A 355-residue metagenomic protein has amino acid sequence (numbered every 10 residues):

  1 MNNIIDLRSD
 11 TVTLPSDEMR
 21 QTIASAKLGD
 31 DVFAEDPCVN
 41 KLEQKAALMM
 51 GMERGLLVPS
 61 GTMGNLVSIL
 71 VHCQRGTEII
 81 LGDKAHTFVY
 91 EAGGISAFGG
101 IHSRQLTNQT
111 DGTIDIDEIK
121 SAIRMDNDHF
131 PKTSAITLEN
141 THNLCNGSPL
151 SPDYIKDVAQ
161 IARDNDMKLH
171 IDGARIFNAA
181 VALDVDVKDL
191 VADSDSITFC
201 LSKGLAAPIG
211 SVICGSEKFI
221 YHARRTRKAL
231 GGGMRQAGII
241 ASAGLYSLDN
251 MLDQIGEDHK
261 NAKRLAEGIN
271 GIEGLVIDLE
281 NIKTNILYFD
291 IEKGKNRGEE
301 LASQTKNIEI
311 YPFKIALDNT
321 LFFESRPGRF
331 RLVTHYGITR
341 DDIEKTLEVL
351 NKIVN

Functional and structural regions predicted by a protein language model:
M1-Q304, L317-R329, V333-I338, T346-V354: Conserved PLP-enzyme active-site core in the AAT-like
E309-I310: Extended, charged low-complexity scaffolding/tethering segments
F313-K314: Intrinsically disordered, low-complexity Ser/Thr- and acidic-rich flexible linkers and loops, especially at boundaries
